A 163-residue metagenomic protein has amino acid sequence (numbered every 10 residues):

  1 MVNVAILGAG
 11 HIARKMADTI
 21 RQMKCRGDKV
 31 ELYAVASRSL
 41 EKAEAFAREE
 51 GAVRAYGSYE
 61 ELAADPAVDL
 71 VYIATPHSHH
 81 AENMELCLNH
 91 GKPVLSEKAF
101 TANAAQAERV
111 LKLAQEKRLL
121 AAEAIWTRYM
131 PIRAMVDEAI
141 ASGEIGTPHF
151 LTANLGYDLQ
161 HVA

Functional and structural regions predicted by a protein language model:
M1-E50: N-terminal Rossmann-like dinucleotide-binding module
V2, L119, G146-H149: Nucleotide donor/acceptor-binding cores
L7-A17, A63-V71, L119: A broad helix-preferring feature
A34, R54, L70, P93 (+1 more regions): Short, Asp-centered acidic motifs that coordinate Mg2+ and/or phosphate in catalytic or ligand-binding sites
A45-A52, R109-A114: Short, conserved SAM-binding/catalytic segment of Class I S-adenosyl-L-methionine-dependent methyltransferases
A52-Y59: Conserved SAM-binding strand-loop segment of SAM-dependent methyltransferases
L70-H77, A81-R128: Beta-strand-loop-alpha-helix segment that lines the small-molecule cofactor/substrate pocket of alpha/beta enzymes
T127-A163: Predominantly a Rossmann-like dinucleotide-binding segment in NAD(P)-dependent oxidoreductases
